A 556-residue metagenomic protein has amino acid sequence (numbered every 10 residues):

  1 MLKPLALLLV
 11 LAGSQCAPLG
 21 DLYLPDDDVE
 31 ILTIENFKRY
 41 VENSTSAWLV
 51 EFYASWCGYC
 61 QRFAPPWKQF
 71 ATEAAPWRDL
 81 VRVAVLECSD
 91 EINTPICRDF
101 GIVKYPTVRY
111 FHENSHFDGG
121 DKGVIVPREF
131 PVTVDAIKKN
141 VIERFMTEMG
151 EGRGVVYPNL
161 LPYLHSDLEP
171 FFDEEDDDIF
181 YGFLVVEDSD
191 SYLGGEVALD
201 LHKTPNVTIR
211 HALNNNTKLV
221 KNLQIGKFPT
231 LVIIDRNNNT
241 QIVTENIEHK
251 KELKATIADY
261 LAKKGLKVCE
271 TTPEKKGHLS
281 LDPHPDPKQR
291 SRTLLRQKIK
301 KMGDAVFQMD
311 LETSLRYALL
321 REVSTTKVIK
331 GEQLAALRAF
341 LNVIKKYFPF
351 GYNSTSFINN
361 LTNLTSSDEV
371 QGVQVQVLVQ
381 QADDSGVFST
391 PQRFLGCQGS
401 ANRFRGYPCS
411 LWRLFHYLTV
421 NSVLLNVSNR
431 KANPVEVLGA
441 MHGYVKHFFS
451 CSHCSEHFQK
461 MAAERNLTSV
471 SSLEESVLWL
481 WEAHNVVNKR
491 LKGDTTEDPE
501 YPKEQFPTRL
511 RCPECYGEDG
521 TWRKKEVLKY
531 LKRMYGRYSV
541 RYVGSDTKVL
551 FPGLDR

Functional and structural regions predicted by a protein language model:
L2-A47, W77, V81, L86-E91 (+4 more regions): N-terminal leader/targeting and pre-domain segments
D28-I34, F52, A64, T72 (+3 more regions): Thiol-based oxidoreductase modules, predominantly thioredoxin-like and allied folds used for disulfide exchange
E35-A74, L164-K203, P434, L438-F448: Local sequence-structure signature of Cys/Sec-based thiol-disulfide redox active-site neighborhoods
W48-L49, W67, V83, V103-V126 (+3 more regions): A short, hydrophobic beta-strand/beta-hairpin element that forms part of a small beta-sheet core
P170-R236, T240, R321-T326, L337-Y347 (+1 more regions): Non-catalytic interaction/regulatory modules that flank or connect domains
D177-I179, K203, K218, N222-I225 (+3 more regions): Long, low-complexity intrinsically disordered regions in eukaryotic proteins
P283-V437, Y444-F458, N466-L467, S471 (+1 more regions): Oxidative protein folding and maturation machinery
Y417-R537: Alpha-helical bundle/repeat cores within regulatory domains of eukaryotic proteins
